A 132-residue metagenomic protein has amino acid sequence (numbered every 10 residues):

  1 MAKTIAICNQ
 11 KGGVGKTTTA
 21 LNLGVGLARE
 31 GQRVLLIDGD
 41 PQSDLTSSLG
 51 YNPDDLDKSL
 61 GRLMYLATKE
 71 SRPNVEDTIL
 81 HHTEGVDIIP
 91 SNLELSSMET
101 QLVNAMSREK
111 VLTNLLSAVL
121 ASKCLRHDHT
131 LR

Functional and structural regions predicted by a protein language model:
M1-R132: P-loop NTP-binding core
